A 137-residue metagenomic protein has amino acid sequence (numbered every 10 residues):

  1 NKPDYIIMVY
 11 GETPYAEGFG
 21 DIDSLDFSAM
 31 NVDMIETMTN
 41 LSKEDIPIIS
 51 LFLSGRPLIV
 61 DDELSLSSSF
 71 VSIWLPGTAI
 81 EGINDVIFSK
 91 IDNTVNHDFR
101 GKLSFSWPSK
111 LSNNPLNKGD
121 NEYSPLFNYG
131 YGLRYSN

Functional and structural regions predicted by a protein language model:
N1-N137: C-terminal non-catalytic regions of proteins with extracellular/luminal or membrane-system context
